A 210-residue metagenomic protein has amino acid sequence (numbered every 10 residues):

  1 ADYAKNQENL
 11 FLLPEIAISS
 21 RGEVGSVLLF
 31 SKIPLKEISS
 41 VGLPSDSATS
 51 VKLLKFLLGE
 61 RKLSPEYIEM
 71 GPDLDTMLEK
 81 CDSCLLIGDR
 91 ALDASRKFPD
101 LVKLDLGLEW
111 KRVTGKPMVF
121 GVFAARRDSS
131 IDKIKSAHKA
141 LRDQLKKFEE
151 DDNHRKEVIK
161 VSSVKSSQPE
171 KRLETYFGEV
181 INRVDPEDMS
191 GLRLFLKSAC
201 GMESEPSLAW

Functional and structural regions predicted by a protein language model:
A1-S31: Glycine/small-residue-rich interface belts in oligomeric ring/scaffold proteins and their assembly partners
K5-N9, K52-L53, S95-R96: Short glycine-/acidic-enriched loop or helix-start segments at secondary-structure transitions that form or flank
N9-A17, P65, P99-D105: Active-site regions of enzymes building and remodeling cell-envelope glycoconjugates
I18-R21, K32-P34, L43-S50, G115 (+1 more regions): Short coil/turn segments
G25-D82, I87-D89, S190: Bilobed "Venus flytrap"/periplasmic-binding protein-like clamshell domains and structurally analogous long
M70-I159: Pocket-lining segment of extracytoplasmic ligand-binding domains
S129-S198: Secondary-structure end/capping motifs
M202-W210: Conserved C-terminal helix/tail region of periplasmic/extracytoplasmic solute-binding proteins
